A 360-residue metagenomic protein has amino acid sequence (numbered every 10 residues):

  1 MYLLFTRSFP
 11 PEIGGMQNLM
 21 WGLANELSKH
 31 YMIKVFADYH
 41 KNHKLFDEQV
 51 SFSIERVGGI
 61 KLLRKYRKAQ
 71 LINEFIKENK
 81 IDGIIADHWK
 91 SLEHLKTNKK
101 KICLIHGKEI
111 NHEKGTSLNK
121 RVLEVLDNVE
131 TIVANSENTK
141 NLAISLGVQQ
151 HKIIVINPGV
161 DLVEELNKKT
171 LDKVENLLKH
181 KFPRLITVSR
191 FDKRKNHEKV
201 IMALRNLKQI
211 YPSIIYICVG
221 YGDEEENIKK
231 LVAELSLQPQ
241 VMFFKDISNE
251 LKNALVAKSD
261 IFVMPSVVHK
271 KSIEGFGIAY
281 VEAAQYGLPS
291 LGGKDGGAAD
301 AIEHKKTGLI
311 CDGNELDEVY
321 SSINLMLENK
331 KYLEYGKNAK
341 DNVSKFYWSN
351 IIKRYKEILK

Functional and structural regions predicted by a protein language model:
L3, V133, L177-K195, I201-L204 (+1 more regions): Conserved donor-binding/catalytic core segment of Leloir-type glycosyltransferases
T6-I13, L19-R64: N-terminal strand-loop element at the rim of the active site of nucleotide-sugar-dependent glycosyltransferases
A86-S91: Short His-centered aromatic/hydrophobic patch
N138, G159: Carbohydrate-associated surface elements
P183, S213, Q240, L325 (+2 more regions): A short, well-ordered alpha-helix in the C-terminal region of glycosyltransferases
K229-I247, L251: Nucleotide-activated donor-binding/catalytic signature segment of Leloir-type glycosyltransferases, i.e., the conserved
A257-S272, L288: Acidic donor-binding loop of glycosyltransferase active sites
H304-K305, L309-L316, L325-K330: Conserved acidic donor-binding segment of nucleotide-sugar-dependent glycosyltransferases
